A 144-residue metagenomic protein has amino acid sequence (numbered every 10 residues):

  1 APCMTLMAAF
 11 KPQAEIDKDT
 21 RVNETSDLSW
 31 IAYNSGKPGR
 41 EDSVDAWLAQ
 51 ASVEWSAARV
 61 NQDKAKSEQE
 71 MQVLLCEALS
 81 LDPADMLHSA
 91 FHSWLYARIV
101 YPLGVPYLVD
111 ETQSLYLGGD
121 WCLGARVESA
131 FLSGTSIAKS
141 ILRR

Functional and structural regions predicted by a protein language model:
A1-M4: Glycine-rich beta-alpha-beta "Rossmann" dinucleotide-binding loop(s) and their flanking helix/strand
M7-R59, K66, E70-L79: Active-site substrate-recognition segment that forms the wall of the catalytic cavity or substrate channel
W47-L48, V105-A138: Short FAD-binding loop at a beta-strand-to-alpha-helix junction that anchors the flavin cofactor in diverse
A57-A58, A97-V100, G124-R126: Short active-site-adjacent structural elements
V60-D63, E128-S129: Short, solvent-exposed loop/turn segments at secondary-structure boundaries
Q69-Q113: Flavin (FAD/FMN) cofactor-binding core of flavoprotein oxidoreductases
A84, S140-R144: Active-site-proximal substrate-binding core of FAD-dependent oxidoreductases
